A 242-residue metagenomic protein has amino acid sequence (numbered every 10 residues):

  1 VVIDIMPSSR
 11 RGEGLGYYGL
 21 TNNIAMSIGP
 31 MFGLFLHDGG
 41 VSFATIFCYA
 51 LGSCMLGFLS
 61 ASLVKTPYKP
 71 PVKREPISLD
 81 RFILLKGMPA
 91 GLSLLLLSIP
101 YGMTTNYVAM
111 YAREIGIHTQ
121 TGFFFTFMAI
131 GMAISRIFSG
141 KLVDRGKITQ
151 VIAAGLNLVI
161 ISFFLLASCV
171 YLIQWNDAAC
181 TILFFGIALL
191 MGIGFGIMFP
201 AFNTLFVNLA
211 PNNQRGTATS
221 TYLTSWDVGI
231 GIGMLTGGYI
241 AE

Functional and structural regions predicted by a protein language model:
V1-L20: Cytoplasmic helix-loop-helix junction between adjacent transmembrane helices in 12-TM secondary transporters
V1-M6, I197-A210: Intracellular juxtamembrane helix-capping segments at the cytosolic ends of symmetry-related transmembrane helices
A25-H37, G233-A241: Small-residue (Gly/Pro/Ala) motifs that create kinks and tight helix-helix packing interfaces
G52-P70: C-terminal membrane-cytosol helix-exit motif in multi-pass small-molecule transporters
T66-S93: Juxtamembrane intracellular "pre-TM" segments in multi-pass secondary transporters
P89-F124: Extracytoplasmic gate region of multi-pass secondary transporters
R136-K147: Helix-to-loop junctions at the C-terminal end of transmembrane segments in multipass secondary transporters
T149-F202: C-terminal transmembrane helical hairpin of 12-TM major facilitator-type secondary transporters
